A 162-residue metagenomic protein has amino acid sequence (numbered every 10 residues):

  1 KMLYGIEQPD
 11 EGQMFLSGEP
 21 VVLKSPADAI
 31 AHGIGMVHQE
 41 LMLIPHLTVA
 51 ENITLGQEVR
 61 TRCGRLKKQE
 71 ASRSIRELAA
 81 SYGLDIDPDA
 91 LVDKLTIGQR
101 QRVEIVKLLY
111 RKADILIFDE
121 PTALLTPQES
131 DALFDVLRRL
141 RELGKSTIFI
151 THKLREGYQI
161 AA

Functional and structural regions predicted by a protein language model:
K1-A162: Glycine-rich phosphate-binding loops of nucleotide-dependent enzymes
